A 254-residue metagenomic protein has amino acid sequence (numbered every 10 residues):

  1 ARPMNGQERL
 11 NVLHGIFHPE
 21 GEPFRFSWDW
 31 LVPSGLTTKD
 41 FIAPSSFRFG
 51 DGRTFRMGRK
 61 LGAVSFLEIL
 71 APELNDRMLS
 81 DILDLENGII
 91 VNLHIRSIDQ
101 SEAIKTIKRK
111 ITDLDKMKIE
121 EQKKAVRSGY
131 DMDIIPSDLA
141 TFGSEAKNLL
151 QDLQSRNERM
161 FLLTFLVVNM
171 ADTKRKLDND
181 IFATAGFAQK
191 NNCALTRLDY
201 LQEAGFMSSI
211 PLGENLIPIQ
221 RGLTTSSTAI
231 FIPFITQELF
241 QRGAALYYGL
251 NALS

Functional and structural regions predicted by a protein language model:
A1-P233: Extended, folded cores of ATP/NTP-driven motor/assembly subunits in large transport and secretion machines
A229-S254: Active-site-adjacent "gating/activation" loops or surface patches in catalytic cores
